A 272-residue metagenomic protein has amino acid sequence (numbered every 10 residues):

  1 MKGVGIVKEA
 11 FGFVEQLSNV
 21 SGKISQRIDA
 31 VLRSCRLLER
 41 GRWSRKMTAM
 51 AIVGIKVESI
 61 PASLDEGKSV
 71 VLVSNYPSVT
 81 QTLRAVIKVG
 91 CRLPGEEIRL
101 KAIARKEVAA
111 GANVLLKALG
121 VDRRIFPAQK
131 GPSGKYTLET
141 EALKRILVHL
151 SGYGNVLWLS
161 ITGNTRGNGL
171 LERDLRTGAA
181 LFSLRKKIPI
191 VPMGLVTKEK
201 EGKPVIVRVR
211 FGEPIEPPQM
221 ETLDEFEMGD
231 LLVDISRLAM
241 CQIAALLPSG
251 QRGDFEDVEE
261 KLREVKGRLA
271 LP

Functional and structural regions predicted by a protein language model:
M1-V7, E66, Q251-D254, E259: Intrinsic low-complexity, intrinsically disordered segments enriched in polar/basic residues
K2-V57, R84-I87: A transmembrane-helix-recognition feature enriched in membrane-embedded lipid enzymes and envelope glyco-/phospholipid
K8, G12, G22, Q26 (+7 more regions): Polar/charged alpha-helical tracts
S34-C35, W43-D230: Soluble catalytic domains of membrane acyltransferases
M50, L157, L246, G250-G253: Short secondary-structure junctions and interdomain/linker hinges
K68, R210, I243-Q251: Residue-level detection of beta-strand scaffold positions
M220-S249: A conserved mid-domain beta-alpha-beta active-site/ligand-binding segment of alpha/beta enzyme cores
R252-P272: Short, highly charged C-terminal tails/helix-capping segments
